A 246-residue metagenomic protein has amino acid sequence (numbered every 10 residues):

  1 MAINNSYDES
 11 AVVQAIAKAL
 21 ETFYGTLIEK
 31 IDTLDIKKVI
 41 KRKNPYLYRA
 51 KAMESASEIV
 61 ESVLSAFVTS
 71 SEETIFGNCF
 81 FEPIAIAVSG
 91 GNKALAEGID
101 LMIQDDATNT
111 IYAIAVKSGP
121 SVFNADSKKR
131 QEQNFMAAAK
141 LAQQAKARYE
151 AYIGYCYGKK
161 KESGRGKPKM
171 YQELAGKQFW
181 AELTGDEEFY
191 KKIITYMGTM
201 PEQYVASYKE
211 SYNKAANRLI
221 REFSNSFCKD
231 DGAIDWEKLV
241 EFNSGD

Functional and structural regions predicted by a protein language model:
M1-F80: Interdomain/boundary linker segments immediately adjacent to catalytic/signaling cores
A17, E21-Y24, I28, M136 (+3 more regions): Residue-level detector of alpha-helical secondary structure
E73-K93: Short N-terminal edge-element motif at the start of the domain
S89, L101-D105, T110-V122: Conserved catalytic cores of phosphodiester-cleaving nucleases, focusing on short active-site segments
G91-N92, A107-T108, L141-K146: Secondary-structure boundary elements
S118-T184: Catalytic cores of nucleic-acid endonucleases
Y155-D246: Domain-level recognition of nuclease-like catalytic cores that cleave nucleotide substrates
